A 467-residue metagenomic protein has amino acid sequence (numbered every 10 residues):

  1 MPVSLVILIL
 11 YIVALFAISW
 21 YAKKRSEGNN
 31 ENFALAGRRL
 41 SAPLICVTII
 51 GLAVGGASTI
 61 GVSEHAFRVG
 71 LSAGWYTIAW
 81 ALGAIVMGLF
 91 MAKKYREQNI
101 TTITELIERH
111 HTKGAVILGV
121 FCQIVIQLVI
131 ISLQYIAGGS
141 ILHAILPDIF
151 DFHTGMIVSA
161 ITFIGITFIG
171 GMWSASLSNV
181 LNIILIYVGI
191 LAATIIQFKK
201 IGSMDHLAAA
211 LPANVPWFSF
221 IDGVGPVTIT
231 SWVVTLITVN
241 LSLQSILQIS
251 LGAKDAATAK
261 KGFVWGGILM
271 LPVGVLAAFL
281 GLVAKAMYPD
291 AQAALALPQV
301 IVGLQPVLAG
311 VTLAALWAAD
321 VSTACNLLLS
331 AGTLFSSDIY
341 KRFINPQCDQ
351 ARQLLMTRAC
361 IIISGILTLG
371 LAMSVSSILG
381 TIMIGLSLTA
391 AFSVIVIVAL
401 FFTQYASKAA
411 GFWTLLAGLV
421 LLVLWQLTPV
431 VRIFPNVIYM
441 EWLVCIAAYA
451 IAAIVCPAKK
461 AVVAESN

Functional and structural regions predicted by a protein language model:
M1-N467: Membrane-embedded helix-loop-helix hairpins and adjacent transmembrane boundary segments in multi-pass transporters
